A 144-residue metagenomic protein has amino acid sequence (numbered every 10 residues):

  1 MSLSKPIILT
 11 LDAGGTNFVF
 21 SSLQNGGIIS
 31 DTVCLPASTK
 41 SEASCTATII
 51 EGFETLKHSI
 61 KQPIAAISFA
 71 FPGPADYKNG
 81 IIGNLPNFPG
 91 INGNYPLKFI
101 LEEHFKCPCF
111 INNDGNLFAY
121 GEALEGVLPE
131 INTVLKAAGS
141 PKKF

Functional and structural regions predicted by a protein language model:
S2-A47, E51, H58, I82-N84: Short glycine-rich, Thr/Ser-proximal phosphate-binding strand/loop in the N-terminal lobe of ATP-dependent enzymes
I8-D12, I64-S68, F110, K136-A137 (+1 more regions): Short glycine-aspartate micro-motif
T16, P72-A75: Short glycine-rich anion-binding loops that position phosphate/pyrophosphate groups of nucleotides and phosphorylated
L23, T55, I100-H104: Alpha-helical structural signal in soluble globular domains
A43, D76-K143: Glycine-rich phosphate-binding loop and adjoining helix at the ATP-binding site of ATP-dependent phosphoryl-transfer
I49-I67, P108-C109: Phosphate/pyrophosphate-binding loops at sites that engage ATP/ADP/AMP, CoA/4′-phosphopantetheine, polyphosphate
